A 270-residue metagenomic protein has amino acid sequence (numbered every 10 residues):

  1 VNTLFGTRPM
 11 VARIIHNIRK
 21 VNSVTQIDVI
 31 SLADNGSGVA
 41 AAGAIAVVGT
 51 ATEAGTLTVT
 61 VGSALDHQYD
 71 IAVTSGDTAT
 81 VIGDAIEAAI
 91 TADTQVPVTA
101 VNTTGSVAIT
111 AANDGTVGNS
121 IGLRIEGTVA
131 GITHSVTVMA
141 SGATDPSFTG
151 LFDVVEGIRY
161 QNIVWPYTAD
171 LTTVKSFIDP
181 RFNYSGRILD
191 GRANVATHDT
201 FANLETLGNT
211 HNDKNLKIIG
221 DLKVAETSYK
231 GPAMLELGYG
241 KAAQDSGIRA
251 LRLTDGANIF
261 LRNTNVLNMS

Functional and structural regions predicted by a protein language model:
V1-A44, T91: Extended assembly-interface regions of large multimeric machines
V1-G6, V48-I125, S176-N183: Extended, beta-strand-rich, solvent-exposed assembly scaffolds of outer structural proteins
L4-R13, G83-A85, D145-F152, D170-R187: Well-ordered, non-membrane alpha-helical segments in soluble/globular domains
G36-A51, D145-T149: Disulfide-bonded cysteine-rich modules in secreted/extracellular proteins, activating on the conserved Cys frameworks
G49, E53-S63, E126-P146, L237-S270: Bacterial flagellar/type III secretion structural subunits and associated motility module proteins, recognized via
A88, V154-S270: A glycine- and small-residue-enriched flexible loop/hinge signal that marks low-structured segments
T99-A100, G150-V154: Short, T/G/N/S-enriched strand-turn elements that build extracellular solenoid repeat scaffolds
T137-F152, V195-A202: A short, well-structured beta->alpha microelement
